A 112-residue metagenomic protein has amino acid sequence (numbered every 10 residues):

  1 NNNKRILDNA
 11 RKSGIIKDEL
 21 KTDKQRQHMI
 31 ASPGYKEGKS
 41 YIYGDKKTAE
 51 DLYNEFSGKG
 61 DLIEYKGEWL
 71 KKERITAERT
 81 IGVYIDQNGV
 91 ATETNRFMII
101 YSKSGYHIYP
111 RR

Functional and structural regions predicted by a protein language model:
N3-R112: Functional cores of ribonucleases/endoribonucleases
